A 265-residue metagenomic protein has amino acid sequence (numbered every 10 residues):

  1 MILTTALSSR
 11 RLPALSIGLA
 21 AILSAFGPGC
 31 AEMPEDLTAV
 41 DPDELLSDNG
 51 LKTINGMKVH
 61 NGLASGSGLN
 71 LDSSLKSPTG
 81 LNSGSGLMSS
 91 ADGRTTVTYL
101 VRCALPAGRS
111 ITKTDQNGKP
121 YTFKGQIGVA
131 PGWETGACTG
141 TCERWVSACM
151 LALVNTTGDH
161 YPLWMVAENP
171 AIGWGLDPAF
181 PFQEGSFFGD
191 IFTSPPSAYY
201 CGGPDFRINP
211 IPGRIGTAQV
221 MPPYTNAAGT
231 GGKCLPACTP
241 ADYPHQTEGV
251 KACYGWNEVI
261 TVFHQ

Functional and structural regions predicted by a protein language model:
M1-R11: N-terminal secretory signal peptides that target proteins for export/translocation
R11-A21: Sec-dependent N-terminal signal peptides
F26-G29: C-terminal motif of bacterial Sec signal peptides marking the signal peptidase cleavage site
A31-M33: Bacterial signal peptide processing site
E35-T95: N-terminal propeptides/leader regions of secreted preproproteins that are proteolytically removed before maturation
N70-Q265: Long, compositionally biased low-complexity segments
